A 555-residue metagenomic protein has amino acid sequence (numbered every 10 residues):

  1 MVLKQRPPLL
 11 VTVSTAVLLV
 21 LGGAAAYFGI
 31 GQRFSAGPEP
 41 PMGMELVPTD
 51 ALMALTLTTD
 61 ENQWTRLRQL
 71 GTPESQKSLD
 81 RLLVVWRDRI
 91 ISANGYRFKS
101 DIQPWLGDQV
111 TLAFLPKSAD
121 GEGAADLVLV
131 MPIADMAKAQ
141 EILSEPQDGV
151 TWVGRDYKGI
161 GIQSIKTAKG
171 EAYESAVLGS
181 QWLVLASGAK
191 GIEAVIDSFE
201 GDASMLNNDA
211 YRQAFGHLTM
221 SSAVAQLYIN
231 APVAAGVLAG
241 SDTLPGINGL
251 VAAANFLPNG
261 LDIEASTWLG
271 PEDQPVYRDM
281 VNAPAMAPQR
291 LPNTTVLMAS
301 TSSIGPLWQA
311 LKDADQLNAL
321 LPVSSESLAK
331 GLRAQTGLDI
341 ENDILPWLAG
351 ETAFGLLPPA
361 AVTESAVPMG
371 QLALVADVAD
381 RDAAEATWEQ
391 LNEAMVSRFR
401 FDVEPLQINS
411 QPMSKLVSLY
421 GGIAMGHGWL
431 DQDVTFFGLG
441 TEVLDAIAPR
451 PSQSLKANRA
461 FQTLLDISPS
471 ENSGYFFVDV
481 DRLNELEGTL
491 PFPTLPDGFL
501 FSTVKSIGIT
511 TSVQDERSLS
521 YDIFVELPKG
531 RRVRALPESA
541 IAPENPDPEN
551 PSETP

Functional and structural regions predicted by a protein language model:
L3-A26, A36-L46, L178-G179, S187 (+2 more regions): Leucine-rich, highly hydrophobic segment in Treponema pallidum outer-membrane-associated proteins
P7-T12, L19-D126, M131-T151, G159 (+2 more regions): Structural boundary/hinge residues at secondary-structure and domain interfaces
P48-A51, G123-A125, G170-A172, V177-Q181 (+4 more regions): Short, well-ordered loop/turn elements at secondary-structure boundaries
A54-L55, D126-P132, M136, W182-A186 (+3 more regions): Short, structured motif recognition centered on aromatic/hydrophobic residues
E61, T65-L82, M131-G161, G188-G216 (+9 more regions): Extended intrinsically disordered, low-complexity coil regions enriched in Ser, Thr, Gly, Ala and often Pro
R89-I90, E200-G201, A210-G240, N255-S397 (+5 more regions): Extended non-catalytic domains of envelope/secretory-pathway proteins
R89-Q103, T151-L257, R398-F401, N409-M425 (+1 more regions): An internal, short helix-loop-strand segment that often contains or flanks glycine-aspartate motifs
A125-L127, Q163, L261, G370-L372 (+2 more regions): Short beta-strand micro-motifs in enzyme catalytic cores
